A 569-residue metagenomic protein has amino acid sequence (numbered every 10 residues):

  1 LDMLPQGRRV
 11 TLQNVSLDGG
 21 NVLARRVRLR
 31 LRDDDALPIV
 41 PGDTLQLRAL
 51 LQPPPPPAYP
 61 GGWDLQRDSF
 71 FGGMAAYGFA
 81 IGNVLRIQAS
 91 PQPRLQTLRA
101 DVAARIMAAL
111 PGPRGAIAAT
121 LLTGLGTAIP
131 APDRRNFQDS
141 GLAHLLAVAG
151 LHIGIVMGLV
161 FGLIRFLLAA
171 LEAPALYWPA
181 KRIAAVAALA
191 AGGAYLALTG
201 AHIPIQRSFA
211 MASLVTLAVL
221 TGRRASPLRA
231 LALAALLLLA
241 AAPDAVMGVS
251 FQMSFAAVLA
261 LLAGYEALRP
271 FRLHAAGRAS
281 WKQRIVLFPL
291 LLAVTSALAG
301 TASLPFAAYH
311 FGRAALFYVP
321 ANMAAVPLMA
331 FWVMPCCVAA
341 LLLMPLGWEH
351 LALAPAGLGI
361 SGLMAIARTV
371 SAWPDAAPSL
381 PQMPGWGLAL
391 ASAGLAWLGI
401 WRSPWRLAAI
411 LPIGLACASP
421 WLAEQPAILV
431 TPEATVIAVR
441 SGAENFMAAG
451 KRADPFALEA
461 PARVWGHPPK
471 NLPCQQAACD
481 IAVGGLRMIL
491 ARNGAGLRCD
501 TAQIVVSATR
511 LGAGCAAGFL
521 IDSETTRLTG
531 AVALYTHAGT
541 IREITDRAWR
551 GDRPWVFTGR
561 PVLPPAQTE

Functional and structural regions predicted by a protein language model:
L1-D33, Q46-R48, W421-M488: Membrane-interface segments at or immediately adjacent to transmembrane helices that form the boundary between
L1-H144, R510-C515, L520-E569: Membrane-interface helix/helix-cap signal primarily in integral membrane proteins
A49, L121, A149, G200 (+6 more regions): Divalent metal-coordination and catalytic microenvironments
G78, P130-Y318, L380-Q425: Hydrophobic alpha-helical transmembrane segments in multi-pass membrane proteins
R86-P93, R135, D139, A308-A324 (+2 more regions): Membrane-interface amphipathic/re-entrant loop segments adjacent to transmembrane helices in multi-pass membrane
P91-T97, D101, G126-T127, A131-P132 (+4 more regions): Hydrophobic alpha-helical transmembrane segments
T97-D101, R105, T120, R284 (+5 more regions): Amphipathic alpha-helical interaction/coupling elements
I437-E569: Metallo-beta-lactamase
